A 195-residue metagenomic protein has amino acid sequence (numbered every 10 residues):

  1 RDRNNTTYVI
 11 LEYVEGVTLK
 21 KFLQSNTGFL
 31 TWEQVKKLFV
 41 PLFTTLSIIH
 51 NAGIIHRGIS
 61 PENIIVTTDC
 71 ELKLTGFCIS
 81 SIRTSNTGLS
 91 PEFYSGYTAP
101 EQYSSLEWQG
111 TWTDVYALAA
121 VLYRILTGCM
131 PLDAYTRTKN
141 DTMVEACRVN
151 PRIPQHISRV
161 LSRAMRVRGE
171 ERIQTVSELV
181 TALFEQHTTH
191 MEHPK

Functional and structural regions predicted by a protein language model:
N4-T18, F22: Conserved short submotifs of the Hanks-type protein kinase catalytic core that shape the nucleotide-binding pocket
L38-F39: Activation segment signature within eukaryotic-like protein kinase domains
L42-I54: Protein kinase catalytic-loop region centered on the HRD/HxD motif
R57: Residue immediately N-terminal to the catalytic "proton-acceptor" Asp in the protein kinase catalytic loop
N63-G76: Conserved protein kinase catalytic/activation segment
T87-G96: Activation loop
G96-T188, E192: C-terminal lobe helix-coil module of Hanks-type protein kinase domains
